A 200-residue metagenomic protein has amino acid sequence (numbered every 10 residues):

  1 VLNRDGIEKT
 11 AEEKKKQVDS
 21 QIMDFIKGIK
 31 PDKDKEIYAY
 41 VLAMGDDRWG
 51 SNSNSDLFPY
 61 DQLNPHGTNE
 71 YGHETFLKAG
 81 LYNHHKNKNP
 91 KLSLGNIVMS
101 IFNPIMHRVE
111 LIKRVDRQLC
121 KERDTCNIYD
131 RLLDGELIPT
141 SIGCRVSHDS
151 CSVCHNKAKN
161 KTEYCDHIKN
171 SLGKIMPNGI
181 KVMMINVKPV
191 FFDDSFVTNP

Functional and structural regions predicted by a protein language model:
V1-P200: Signature of dsDNA virion morphogenesis modules
